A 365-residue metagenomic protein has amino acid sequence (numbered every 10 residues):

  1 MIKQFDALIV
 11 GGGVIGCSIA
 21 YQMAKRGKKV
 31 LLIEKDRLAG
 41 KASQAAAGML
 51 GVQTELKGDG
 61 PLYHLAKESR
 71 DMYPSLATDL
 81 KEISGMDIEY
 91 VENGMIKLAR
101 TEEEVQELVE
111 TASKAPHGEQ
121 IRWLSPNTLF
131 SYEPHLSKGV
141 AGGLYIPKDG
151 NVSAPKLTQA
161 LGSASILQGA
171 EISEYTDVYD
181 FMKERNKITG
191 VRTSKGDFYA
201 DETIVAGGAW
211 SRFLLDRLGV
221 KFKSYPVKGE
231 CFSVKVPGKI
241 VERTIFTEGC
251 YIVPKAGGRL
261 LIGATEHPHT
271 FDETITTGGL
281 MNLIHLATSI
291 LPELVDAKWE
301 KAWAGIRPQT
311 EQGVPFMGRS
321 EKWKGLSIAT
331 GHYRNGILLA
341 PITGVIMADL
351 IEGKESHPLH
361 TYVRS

Functional and structural regions predicted by a protein language model:
F5-L32: N-terminal Rossmann-like FAD-binding beta1-loop-alpha1 element of flavoenzymes
S18-R26, K35, G48-L50, T54 (+3 more regions): Active-site substrate-recognition segment that forms the wall of the catalytic cavity or substrate channel
M49-Y132, L286-T288: Dinucleotide-binding Rossmann-like beta1-alpha1 core, especially the glycine-rich loop that anchors the ADP
M86-K97, E110-T111, R122-Q168, T265-T270 (+2 more regions): Helix-loop-beta segment of a Rossmann-like dinucleotide-binding subdomain
L144-E202: Helical element adjacent to the flavin cofactor pocket in flavoenzyme catalytic cores
A154, L291-S365: C-terminal catalytic lobe of FAD-dependent flavoproteins
